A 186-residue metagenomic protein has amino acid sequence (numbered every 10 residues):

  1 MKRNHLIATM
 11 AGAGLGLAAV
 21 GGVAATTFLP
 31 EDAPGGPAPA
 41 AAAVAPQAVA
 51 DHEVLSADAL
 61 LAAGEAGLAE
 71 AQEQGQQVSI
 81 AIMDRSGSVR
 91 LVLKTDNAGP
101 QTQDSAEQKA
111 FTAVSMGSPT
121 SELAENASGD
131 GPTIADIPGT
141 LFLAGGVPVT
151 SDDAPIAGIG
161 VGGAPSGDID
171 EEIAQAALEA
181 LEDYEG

Functional and structural regions predicted by a protein language model:
M1-N4: Positively charged n-region of N-terminal signal peptides that target proteins for export
L6, G12, G16-G186: Flexible, solvent-exposed loop/hinge segments and secondary-structure transition points
